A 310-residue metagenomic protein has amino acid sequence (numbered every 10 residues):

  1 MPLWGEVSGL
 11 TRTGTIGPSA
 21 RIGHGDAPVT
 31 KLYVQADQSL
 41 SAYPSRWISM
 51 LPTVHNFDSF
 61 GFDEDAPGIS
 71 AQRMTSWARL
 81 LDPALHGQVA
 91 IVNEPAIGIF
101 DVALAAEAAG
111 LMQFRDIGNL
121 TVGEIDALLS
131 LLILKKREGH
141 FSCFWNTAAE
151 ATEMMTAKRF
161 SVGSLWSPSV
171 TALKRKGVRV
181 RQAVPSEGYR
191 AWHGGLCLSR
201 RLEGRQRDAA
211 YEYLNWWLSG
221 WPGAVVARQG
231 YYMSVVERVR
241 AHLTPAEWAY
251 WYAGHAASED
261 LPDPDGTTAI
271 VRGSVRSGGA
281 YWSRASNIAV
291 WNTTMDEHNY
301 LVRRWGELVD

Functional and structural regions predicted by a protein language model:
P2-T152: Extracytoplasmic ligand-binding site segments that recognize negatively charged/polar headgroups
P28-T30, L85-Q88, R137-H140, A157-S161 (+2 more regions): Loop/turn elements at helix/coil->beta-strand transitions in domains of secreted/extracellular proteins
S59-P67, A105, H193-Q206, V225-V226: A bilobed periplasmic-binding-protein/Venus flytrap-type ligand-binding module shared by bacterial periplasmic
E64, A84, N93, A106-G110 (+7 more regions): Sec/Tat-exported extracytoplasmic proteins
A78-L81, A103, L129-I133, T152 (+5 more regions): Non-transmembrane alpha-helical segments in soluble domains of secreted/periplasmic/extracellular proteins
H140-E203, E247: Extracytoplasmic/periplasmic substrate-binding proteins
L198-R276: Mature extracytoplasmic/periplasmic domains
D265-D310: Conserved C-terminal helix/tail region of periplasmic/extracytoplasmic solute-binding proteins
